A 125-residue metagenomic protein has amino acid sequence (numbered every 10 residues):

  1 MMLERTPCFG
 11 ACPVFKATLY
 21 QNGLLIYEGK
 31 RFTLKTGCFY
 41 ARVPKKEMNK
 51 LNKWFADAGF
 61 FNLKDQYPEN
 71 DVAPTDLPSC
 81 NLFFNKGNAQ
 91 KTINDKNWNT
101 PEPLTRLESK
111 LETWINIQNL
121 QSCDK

Functional and structural regions predicted by a protein language model:
M1-F9, W54, A58-K125: Short, well-ordered, aromatic-rich surface patches in folded extracellular/luminal domains
M2-T33: N-terminal secretory signal peptides
G10, G37-K46, N116-Q121: Short, charge-rich amphipathic segments
P13, T36-R42, E102-R106: A short, polar/proline- and glycine-enriched secondary-structure boundary/capping micro-motif
V14-K16, T36-C38, N88-T92: Short, mixed charged/polar active-site loops that provide acid/base catalysis or chelate metal/phosphate cofactors
L19-N22, R42-K50, F84-Q90: A short, structured loop/turn motif at beta-sheet edges
Y27-L63: A short-motif feature that recognizes glycine-rich, charge-decorated loops that bind or process nucleotide phosphates
